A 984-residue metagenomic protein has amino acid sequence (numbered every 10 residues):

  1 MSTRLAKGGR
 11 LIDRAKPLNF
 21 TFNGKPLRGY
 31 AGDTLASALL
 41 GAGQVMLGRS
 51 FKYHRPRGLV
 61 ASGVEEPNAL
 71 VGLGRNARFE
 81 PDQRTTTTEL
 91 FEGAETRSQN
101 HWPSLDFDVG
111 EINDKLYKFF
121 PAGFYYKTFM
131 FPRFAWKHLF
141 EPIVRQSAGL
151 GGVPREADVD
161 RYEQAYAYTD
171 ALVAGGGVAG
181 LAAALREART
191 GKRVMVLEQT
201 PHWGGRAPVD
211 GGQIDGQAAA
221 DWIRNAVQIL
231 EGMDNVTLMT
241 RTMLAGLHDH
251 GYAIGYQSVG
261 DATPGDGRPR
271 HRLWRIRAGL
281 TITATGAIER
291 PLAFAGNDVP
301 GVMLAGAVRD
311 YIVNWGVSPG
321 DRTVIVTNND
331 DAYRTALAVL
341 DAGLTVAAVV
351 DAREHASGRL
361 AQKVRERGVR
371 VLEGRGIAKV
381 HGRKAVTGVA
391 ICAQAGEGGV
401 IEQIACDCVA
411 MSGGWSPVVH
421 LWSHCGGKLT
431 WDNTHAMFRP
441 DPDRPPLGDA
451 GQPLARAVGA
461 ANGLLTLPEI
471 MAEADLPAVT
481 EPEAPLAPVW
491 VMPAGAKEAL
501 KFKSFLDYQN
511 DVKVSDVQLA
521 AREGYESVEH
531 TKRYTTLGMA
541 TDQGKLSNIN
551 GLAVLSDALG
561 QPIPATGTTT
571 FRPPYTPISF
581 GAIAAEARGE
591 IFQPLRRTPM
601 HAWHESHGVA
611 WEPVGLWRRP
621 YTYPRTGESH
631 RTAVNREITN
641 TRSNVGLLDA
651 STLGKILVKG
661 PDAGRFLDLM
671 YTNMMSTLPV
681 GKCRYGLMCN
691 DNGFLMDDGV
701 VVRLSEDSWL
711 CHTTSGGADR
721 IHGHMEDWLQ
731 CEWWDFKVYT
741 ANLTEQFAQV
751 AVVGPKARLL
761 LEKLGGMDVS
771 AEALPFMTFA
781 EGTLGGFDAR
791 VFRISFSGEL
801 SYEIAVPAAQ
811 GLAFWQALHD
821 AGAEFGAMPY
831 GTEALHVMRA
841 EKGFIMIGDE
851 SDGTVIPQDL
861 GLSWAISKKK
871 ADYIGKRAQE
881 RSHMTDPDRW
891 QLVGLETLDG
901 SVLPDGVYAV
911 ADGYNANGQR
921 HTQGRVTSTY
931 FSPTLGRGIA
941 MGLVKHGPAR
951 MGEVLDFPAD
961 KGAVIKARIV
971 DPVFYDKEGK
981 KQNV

Functional and structural regions predicted by a protein language model:
M1-R597, Q746, G962: Residues forming the flavin
S37-L47, P661-L678, L759, K763-M767: A short, contiguous, amphipathic alpha-helix enriched in charged residues
L197, A287, A450-G451, Y525 (+4 more regions): Residues forming anionic-ligand binding surfaces in small-molecule and nucleic-acid pockets of primarily soluble enzymes
D249-I254, V386-V389, G681-G686, R889-Q891 (+1 more regions): Short, hydrophobic/aromatic-rich segments at coil-to-beta transitions
N550, A558-C689, F694: Acidic, proline/glycine-enriched N-terminal capping motif
H601, E605-S606, R619, S705-D707 (+1 more regions): Conserved, structured C-terminal
T677-W728: Well-ordered mid-protein domain cores that form the structural environment of catalytic cofactors
